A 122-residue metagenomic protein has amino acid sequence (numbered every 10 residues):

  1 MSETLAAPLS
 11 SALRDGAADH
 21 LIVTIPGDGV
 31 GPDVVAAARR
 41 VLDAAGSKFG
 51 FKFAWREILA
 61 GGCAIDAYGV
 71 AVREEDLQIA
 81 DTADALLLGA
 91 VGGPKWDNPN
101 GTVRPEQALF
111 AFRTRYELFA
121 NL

Functional and structural regions predicted by a protein language model:
S2-R56: N-terminal phosphate-binding or glycine-rich loops at protein starts, especially the Walker A/P-loop of NTPases
L5, L9, L13, L21 (+7 more regions): Generic detector of leucine side chains in alpha-helical contexts
G27-G29, A60, V91: Short, ordered loop/turn segments at secondary-structure junctions
G50-E74: N-terminal beta-loop-helix "entrance" segment that forms/cooperates in small-molecule cofactor or anionic ligand
I65-L122: N-terminal glycine-rich phosphate/adenylate-binding segment common to multiple enzyme folds
